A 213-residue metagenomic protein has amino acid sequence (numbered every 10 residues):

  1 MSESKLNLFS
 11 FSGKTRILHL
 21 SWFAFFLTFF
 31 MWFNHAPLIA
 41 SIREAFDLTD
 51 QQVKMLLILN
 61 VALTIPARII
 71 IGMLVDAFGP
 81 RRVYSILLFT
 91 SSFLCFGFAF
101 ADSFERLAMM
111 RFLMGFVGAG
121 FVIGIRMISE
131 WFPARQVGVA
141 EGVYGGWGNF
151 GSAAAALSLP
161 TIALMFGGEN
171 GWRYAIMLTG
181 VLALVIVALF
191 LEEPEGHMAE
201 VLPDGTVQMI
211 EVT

Functional and structural regions predicted by a protein language model:
R16-D50: Extracytoplasmic
F33, V61-I69, A119, A153: Residue-level signature of mid-helix packing/kink "hotspots" within the transmembrane helices of 12-pass Major
P66-F104: Conserved MFS/SLC helix-loop-helix module at the cytosolic interface between two early adjacent transmembrane helices
L94-F98, M114, F190: MFS-fold secondary transporters
S103-R111: Short hydrophobic/alpha-helical segments at membrane-entry points of transmembrane helices in Major Facilitator
M110-W147: Cytoplasmic helix-loop-helix junction between adjacent transmembrane helices in 12-TM secondary transporters
Y144-G196: Helix-loop-helix hairpin linking two adjacent transmembrane segments in secondary transporters
L191-T213: Flexible cytoplasmic inter-helical loops of multi-pass small-molecule transporters
